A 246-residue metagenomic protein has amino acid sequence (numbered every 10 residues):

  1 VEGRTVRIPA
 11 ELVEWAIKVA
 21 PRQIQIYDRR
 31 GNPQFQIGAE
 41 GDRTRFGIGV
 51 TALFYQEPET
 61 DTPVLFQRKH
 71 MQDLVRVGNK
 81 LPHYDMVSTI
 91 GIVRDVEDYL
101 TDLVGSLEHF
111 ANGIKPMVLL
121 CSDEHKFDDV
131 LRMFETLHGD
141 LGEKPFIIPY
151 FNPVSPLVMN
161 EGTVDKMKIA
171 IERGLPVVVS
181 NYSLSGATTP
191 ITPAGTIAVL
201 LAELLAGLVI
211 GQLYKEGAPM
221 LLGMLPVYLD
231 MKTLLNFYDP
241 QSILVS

Functional and structural regions predicted by a protein language model:
E2-Q56: Glycine-rich, N-terminal phosphate-binding loop and its surrounding beta-alpha-beta segment
D61-S246: Helix-rich catalytic cores of soluble enzyme domains
